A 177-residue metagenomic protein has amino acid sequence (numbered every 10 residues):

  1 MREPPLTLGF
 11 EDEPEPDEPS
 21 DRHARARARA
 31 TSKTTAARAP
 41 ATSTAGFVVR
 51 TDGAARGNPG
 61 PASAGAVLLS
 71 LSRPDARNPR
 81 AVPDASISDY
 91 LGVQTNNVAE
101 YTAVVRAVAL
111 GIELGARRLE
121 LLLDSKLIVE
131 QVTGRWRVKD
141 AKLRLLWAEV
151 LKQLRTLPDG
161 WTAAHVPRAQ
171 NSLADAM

Functional and structural regions predicted by a protein language model:
M1-V48, S72-S86, I112-L114, R144 (+2 more regions): Intrinsically disordered, low-complexity regions
P4, G9, N96-N97, Y101 (+3 more regions): Aromatic-enriched hydrophobic runs in primary sequence
A39-V98, T102, A109-E113, R117: RNase H-like nuclease fold core
A54-N58, R73, V105-M177: RNase H catalytic domain
